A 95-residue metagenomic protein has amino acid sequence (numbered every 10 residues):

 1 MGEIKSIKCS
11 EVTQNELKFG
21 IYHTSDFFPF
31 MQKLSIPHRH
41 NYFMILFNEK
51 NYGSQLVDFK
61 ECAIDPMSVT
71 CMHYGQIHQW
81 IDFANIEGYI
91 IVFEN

Functional and structural regions predicted by a protein language model:
M1-L56, K60-A63: Generic protein-terminus/edge-of-domain signal
R39, C71, V92: Short aromatic/basic micro-patch
E49-G53, H73-G75, A84: Short, solvent-exposed loop/edge-beta patches enriched in aromatic
F59-H73: Short acidic-glycine-tyrosine-enriched beta hairpin
G75-N95: Ligand-binding loop in jelly-roll beta-barrel domains
